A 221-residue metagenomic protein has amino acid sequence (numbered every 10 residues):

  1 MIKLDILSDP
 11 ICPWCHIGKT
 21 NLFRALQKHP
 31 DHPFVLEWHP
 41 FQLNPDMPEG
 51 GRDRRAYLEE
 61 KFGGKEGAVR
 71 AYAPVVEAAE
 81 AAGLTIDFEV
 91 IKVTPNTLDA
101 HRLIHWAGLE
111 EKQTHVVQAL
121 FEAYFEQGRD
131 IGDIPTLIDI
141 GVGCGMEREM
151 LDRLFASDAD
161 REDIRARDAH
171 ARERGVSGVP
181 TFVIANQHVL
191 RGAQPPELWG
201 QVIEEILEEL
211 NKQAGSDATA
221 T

Functional and structural regions predicted by a protein language model:
M1-L4: Glycine/alanine-rich phosphate-binding loops at beta-alpha junctions
I6-L7, I11, I17-F34, W38 (+1 more regions): C-terminal cap of thioredoxin/glutaredoxin-like
F41-R52: Short, charge-patterned binding micro-sites
P48-G50, T94-L98, R129-I134: Short acidic alpha-helix initiation/capping motifs at coil-to-helix transition points, especially at protein N-termini
G50-G64: A charged helix-plus-loop insertion that forms the helical arch/lid used to bind and gate nucleic-acid substrates
R55, Y72, T97-H101, Q113 (+2 more regions): A general structural signal for well-ordered alpha-helical segments in protein cores
E59, G83-E89, A100-R102, F121-F125: Short, flexible active-site loops
E66-D99: Ordered, amphipathic secondary-structure segments that act as subunit-interaction surfaces in large macromolecular
